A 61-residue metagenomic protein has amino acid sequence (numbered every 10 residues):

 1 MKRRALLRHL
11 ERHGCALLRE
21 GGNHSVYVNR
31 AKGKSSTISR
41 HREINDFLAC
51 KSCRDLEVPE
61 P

Functional and structural regions predicted by a protein language model:
M1-G14: Polyanion-binding surface elements
H13, R30-P61: C-terminal structural segments of small proteins and small subunits
H13-N29: Major-groove DNA-recognition helix of helix-turn-helix-type DNA-binding domains
